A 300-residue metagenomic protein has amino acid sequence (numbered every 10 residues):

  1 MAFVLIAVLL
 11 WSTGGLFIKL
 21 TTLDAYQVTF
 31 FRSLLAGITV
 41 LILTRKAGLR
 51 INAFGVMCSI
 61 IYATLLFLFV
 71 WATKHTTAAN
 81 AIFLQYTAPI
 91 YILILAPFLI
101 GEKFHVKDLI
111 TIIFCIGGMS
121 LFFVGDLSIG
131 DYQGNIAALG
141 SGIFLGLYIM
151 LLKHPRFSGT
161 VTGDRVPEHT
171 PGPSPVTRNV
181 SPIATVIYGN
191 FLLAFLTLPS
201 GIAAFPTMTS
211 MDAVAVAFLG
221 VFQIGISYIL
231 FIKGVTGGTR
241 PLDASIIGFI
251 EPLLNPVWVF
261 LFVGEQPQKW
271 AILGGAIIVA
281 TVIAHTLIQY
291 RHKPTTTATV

Functional and structural regions predicted by a protein language model:
M1-F30, I60, G117, I129-T177 (+2 more regions): Glycine-/small-residue-enriched transmembrane alpha-helix faces in small-molecule transporters and effluxers
L9-T13, F17-L20, L43, V56-H75 (+6 more regions): Hydrophobic alpha-helical transmembrane segments of multi-pass membrane transport proteins, especially secondary
T21, V28, A72, F98-I100 (+6 more regions): Hydrophobic/aromatic residues within transmembrane alpha-helices of multi-pass small-molecule transporters
T22-F30, G48-N52, V124-F144, I202-L219 (+1 more regions): Juxtamembrane helix-entry segments on the extracytoplasmic side of multipass membrane proteins
Q27, L34, K74-G101, D108-L109 (+2 more regions): Specific alpha-helical transmembrane segments that line the substrate/conduction pathway and gating interfaces
S33, F249-V300: C-terminal-most transmembrane helix of multi-pass membrane proteins
V40, Y62, I94-L95, F104-V124 (+3 more regions): Hydrophobic transmembrane alpha-helices of multi-pass small-molecule transport proteins
A81-T87, P155-R156, V176-L192, I224-L261: Helix-helix packing/entry segments at the starts of transmembrane helices
